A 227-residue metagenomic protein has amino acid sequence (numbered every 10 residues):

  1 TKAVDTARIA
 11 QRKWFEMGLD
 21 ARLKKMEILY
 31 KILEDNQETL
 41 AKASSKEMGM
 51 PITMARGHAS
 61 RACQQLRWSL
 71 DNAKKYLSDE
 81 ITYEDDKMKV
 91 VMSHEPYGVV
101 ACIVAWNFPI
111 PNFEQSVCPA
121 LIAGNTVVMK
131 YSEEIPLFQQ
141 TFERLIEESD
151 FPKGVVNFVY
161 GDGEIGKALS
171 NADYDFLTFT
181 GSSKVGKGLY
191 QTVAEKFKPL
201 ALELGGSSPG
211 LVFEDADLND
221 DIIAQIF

Functional and structural regions predicted by a protein language model:
T1-M88: N-terminal Rossmann-like NAD(P)+-binding subdomain of aldehyde/semialdehyde dehydrogenases
I81-K153: Conserved small-residue-rich beta-alpha loop and adjacent elements that most often cradle the phosphate/pyrophosphate
K89-V90, N157-D175: A structured beta-alpha segment of the ubiquitous adenosine-cofactor-binding alpha/beta core
V100, N107, Y160-A168, G181-G188 (+1 more regions): Beta-loop-alpha module in the N-terminal Rossmann-like domain of NAD(P)-dependent dehydrogenases, especially those
C118, F176-T180: Periplasmic-binding protein-like
N125, K130-S132, Y160, T180-G181 (+1 more regions): Short beta->alpha connector loops at strand-helix junctions that form conserved, small/polar/Pro-enriched
K184-F227: ALDH superfamily catalytic-core signature
